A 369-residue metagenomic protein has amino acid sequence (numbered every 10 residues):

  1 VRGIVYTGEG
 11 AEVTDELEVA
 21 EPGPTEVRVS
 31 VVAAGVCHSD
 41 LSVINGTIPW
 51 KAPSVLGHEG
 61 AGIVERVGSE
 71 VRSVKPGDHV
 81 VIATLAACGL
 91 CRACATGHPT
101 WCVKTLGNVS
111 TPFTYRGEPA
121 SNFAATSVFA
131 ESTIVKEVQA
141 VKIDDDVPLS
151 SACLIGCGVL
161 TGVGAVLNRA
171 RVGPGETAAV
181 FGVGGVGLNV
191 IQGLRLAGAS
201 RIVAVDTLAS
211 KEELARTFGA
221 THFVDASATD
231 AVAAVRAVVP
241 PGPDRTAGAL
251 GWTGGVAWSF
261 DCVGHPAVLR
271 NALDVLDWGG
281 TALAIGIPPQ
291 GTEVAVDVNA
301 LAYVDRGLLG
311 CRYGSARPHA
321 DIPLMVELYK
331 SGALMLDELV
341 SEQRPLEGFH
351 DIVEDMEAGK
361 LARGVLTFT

Functional and structural regions predicted by a protein language model:
V1, A247, R270-D274, S315 (+1 more regions): C-terminal hydrophobic helical "lid"/dimerization subdomain of Rossmann-like NAD(P)H-dependent oxidoreductases
A20-A34, I44-A95, T100, D144-V147: Glycine-rich beta-strand-centered segment in the early N-terminal region that forms part of a ligand/cofactor-binding
T84-V138: Cysteine-cluster motifs in flexible loop/terminal segments that predominantly coordinate metals
E131, V138-Q139, D144-T229, A233: Mid-domain Rossmann-like dinucleotide-binding core that forms the NAD(H)/NADP(H) cofactor-binding site
A199, P266-A333, F368-T369: Glycine-rich phosphate-binding loop and adjacent beta-alpha segment of Rossmann(oid) nucleotide-cofactor-binding
D230-T253: Short amphipathic alpha-helix with an adjacent loop that forms part of the alpha/beta core around
